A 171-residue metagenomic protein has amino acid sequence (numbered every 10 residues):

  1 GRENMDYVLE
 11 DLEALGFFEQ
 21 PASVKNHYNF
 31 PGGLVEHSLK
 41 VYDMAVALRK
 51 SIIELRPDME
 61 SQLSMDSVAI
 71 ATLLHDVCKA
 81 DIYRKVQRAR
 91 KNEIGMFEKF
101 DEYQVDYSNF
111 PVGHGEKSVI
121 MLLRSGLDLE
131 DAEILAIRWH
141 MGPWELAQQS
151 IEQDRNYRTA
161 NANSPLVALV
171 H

Functional and structural regions predicted by a protein language model:
G1-Q20: Non-catalytic interface/linker regions that flank or bridge core catalytic/transmembrane domains
D6, L39-D43, E116: Generic alpha-helical structural signal
V8, V24-K25, L63: A residue-level detector for conformationally permissive "hinge/kink" positions
E13, L39-V46, K50: Amphipathic, well-packed alpha-helical segments that form the structural scaffold of globular domains
L15, G32-G33: Flexible, active-site-adjacent loop/turn segments at secondary-structure boundaries
P21-N29: Short linear capping/connector segments at secondary-structure termini
Y28-F30, E36, L48, E60-H171: Divalent metal-dependent catalytic cores for phosphoryl transfer on phosphate-bearing substrates
S51-M59: Inter-helical turn/loop segments and adjacent helix faces that build the functional surface of alpha-helical bundle
